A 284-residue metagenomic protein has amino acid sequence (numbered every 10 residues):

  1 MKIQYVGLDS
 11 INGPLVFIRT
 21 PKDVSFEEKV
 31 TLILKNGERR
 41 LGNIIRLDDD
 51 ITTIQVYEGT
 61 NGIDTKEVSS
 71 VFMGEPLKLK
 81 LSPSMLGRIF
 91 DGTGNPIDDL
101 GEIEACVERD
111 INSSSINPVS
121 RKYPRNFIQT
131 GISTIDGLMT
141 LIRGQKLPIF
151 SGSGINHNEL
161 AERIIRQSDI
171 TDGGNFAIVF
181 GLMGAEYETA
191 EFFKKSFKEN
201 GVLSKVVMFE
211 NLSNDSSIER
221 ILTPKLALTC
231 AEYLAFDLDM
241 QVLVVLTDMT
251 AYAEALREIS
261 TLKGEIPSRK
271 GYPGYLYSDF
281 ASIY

Functional and structural regions predicted by a protein language model:
M1-R88, T93-I97: N-terminal accessory targeting/assembly segments
V6, K29, T52-T53, V68-S69 (+7 more regions): Structural motif
D23-F26, T31-K35, I164-Q167, K195-N200 (+2 more regions): Short, solvent-exposed amphipathic alpha-helical segments in soluble enzyme and RNA/protein-processing domains
V68-S70, L77, S84, I97-K146 (+3 more regions): P-loop NTPase nucleotide-binding/switch module
M73, T130-I135, A227-T229, I283: Phosphate-interacting basic helix/loop segments used at nucleotide- and nucleic-acid interfaces
I89, N158-E159, E191-F192: Phosphate-binding Walker
S151-G152: The Walker A (P-loop) glycine that initiates the GxxxxGKT/S ATP-binding motif of P-loop NTPases
N156-L160, I164, I170-F176, L182-M183 (+2 more regions): Conserved P-loop NTPase nucleotide-binding/switch module
